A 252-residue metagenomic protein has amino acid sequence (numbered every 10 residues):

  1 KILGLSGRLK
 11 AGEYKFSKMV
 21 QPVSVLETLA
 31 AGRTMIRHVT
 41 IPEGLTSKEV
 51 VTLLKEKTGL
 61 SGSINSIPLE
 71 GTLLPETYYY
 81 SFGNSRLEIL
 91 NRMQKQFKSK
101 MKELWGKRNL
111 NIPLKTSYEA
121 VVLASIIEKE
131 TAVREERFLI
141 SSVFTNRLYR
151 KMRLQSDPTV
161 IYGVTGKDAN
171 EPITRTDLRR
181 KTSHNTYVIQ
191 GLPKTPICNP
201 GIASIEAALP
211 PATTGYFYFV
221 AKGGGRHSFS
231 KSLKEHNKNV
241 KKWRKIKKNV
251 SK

Functional and structural regions predicted by a protein language model:
K1-G7, P42-S47, G71: Acidic helix-start/capping segments at beta-turn-to-alpha-helix junctions
K1-T34: Terminal hydrophobic membrane-targeting helix
K15, T46, V51-S66, G71-K252: Bacterial extracytoplasmic/cell-wall-associated proteins, especially those involved in peptidoglycan
